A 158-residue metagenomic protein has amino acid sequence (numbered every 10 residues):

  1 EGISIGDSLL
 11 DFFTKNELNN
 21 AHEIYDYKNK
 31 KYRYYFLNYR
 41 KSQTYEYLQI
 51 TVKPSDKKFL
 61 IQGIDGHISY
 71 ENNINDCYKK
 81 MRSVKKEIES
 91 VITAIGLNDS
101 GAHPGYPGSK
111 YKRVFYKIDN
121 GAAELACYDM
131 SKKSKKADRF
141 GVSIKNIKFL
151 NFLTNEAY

Functional and structural regions predicted by a protein language model:
E1-Y32, L60-Y158: Non-cytosolic coordination micro-motifs
F36-L60: Compositionally biased P/S/T/G-rich terminal and signal peptide-adjacent segments that lie outside catalytic cores
